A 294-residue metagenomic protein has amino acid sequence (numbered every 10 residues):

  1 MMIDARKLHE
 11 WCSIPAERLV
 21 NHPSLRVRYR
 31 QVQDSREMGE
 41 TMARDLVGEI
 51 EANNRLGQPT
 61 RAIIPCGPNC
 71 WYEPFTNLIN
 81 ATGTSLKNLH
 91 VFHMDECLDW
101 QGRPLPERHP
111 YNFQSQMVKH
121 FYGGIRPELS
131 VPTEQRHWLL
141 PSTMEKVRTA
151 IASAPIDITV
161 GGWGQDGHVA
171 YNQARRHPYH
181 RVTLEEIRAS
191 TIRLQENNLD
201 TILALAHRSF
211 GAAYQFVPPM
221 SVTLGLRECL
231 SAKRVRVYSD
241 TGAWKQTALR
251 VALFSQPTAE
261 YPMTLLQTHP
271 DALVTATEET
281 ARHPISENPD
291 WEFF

Functional and structural regions predicted by a protein language model:
M1-A62, N80: N-terminal glycine-/serine-/threonine-rich phosphate-binding loop
M2-I3, H9, R26, T223-F294: ATP/nucleoside-binding phosphotransfer catalytic cores, i.e., glycine-rich phosphate-binding loops
H9-R30, E37, T84-V160, F216: Ligand-binding beta-strand-loop-alpha-helix segment within the catalytic cores of soluble metabolic enzymes
A62-W71, Q165-H168, G242-K245: Gly/Ser/Thr-rich loops at beta-strand to alpha-helix junctions that form or flank small-molecule/cofactor-binding
F75-L86, R108-H109, A174-T183: A glycine- and small-aliphatic-rich helix-loop capping segment at beta-alpha/alpha-beta transitions that lines
R148-T149, V169-R176, H180-T183, T247-V251 (+1 more regions): A short secondary-structure junction signal
A170-P218, V222: Class I SAM-dependent methyltransferase SAM-binding "motif I" and its flanking Rossmann-like core
